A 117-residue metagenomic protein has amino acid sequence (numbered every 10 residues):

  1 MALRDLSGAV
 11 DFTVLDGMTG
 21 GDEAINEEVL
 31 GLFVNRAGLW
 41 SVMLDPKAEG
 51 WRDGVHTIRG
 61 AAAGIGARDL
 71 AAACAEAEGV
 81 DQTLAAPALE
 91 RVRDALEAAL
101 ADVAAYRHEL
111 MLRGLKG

Functional and structural regions predicted by a protein language model:
M1-T13, T19, A24-V29, F33-S41 (+2 more regions): Amphipathic, coiled-coil-like alpha-helical segments
L39-R52: Helix-loop segments that flank and shape redox-cofactor active sites
I58: An anion-binding catalytic pocket shared by soluble metabolic enzymes
